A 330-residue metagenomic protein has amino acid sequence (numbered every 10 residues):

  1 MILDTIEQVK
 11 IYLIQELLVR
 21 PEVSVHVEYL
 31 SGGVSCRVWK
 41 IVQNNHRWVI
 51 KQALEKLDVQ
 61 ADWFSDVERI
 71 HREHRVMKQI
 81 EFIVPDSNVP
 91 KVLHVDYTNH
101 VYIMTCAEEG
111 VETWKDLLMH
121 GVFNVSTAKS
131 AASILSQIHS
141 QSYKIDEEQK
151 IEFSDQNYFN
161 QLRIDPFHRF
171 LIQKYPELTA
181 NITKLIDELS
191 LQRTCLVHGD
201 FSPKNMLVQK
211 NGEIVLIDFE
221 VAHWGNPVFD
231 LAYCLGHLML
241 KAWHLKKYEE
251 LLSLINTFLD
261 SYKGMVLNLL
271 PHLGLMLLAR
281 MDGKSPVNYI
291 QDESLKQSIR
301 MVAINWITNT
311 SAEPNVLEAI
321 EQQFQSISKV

Functional and structural regions predicted by a protein language model:
M1-I11, Y102-T105, Q137-E188: Active-site catalytic-loop/activation-segment of kinase and kinase-like phosphoryl-transfer enzymes
M1-V27: Juxta-kinase regulatory segment immediately upstream of eukaryotic protein kinase catalytic domains
L3, S35, V266-L273, P314 (+2 more regions): Phosphate/pyrophosphate-binding loops and the adjoining catalytic core of nucleotide-dependent enzymes
L17-V25, H74, L162, T179-L191: Short Pro/Gly-enriched beta-strand edge/turn motifs at strand-loop
E28-Q43, W48-I50, K184-F229: Active-site acidic catalytic loop and adjacent metal/ATP-binding pocket of ATP-dependent phosphoryl transfer enzymes
L30, W39-D146: ATP-binding pocket architecture of kinase catalytic cores
R75, V228-G264, G274-D292: Active-site activation/catalytic loop segments of kinase-like enzymes and analogous catalytic loops in related
E249, R280-V330: ATP/Mg2+ or Mg2+-diphosphate-binding catalytic cores that bind nucleotide phosphates or diphosphates via glycine-rich
